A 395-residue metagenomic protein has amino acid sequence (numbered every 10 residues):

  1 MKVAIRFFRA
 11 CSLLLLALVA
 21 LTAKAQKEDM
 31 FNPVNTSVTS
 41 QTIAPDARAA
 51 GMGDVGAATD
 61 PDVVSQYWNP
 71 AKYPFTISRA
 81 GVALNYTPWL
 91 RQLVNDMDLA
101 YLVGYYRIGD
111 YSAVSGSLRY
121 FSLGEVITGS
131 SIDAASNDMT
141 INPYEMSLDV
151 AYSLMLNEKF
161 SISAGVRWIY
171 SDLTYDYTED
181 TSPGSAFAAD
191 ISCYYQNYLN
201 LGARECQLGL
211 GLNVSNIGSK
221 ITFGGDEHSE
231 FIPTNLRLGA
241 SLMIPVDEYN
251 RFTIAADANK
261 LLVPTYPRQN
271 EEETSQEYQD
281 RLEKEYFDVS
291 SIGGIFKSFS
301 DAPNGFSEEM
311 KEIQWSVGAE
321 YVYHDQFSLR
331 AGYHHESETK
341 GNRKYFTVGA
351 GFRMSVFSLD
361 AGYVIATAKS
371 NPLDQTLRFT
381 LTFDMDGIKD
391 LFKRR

Functional and structural regions predicted by a protein language model:
K2-S12: Bacterial N-terminal signal peptides that target proteins for export
K2-V3, L18, L102: Detector for intrinsically disordered, low-structure N-terminal pre-sequences
A4-R6, A20, N35: N-terminal non-cleavable signal-anchor helices
F7-R9, A23, A203: N-terminal regions of proteins, emphasizing targeting and processing segments when present
A10-C11, L15, Y120: Intrinsically disordered, low-complexity serine/threonine-rich segments
L16-K24: Hydrophobic h-region of N-terminal signal peptides that target proteins for export in Gram-negative bacteria
Q26-R395: Subset of outer-membrane beta-barrel
